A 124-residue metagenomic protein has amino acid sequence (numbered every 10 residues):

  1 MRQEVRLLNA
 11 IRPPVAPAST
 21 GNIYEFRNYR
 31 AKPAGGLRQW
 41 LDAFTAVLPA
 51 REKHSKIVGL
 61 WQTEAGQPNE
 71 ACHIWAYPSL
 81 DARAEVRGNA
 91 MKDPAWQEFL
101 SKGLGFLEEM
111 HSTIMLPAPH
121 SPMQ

Functional and structural regions predicted by a protein language model:
M1-Q124: Short S/T/G/P-rich N-terminal loop/turn motif that feeds into the first structured element of a domain
